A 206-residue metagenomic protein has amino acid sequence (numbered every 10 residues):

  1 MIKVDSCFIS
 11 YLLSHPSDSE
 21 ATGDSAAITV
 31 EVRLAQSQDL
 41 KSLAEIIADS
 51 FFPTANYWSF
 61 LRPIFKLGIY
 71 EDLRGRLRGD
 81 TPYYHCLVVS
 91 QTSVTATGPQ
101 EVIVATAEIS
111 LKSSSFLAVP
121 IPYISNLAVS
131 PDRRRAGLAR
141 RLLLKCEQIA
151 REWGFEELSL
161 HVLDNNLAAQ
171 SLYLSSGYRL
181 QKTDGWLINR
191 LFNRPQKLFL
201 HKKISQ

Functional and structural regions predicted by a protein language model:
I2-V30, L34-D132, L143-K145, I149 (+2 more regions): Acetyl-CoA-dependent GNAT
S6, S10-S14, E156-S159, L163-Q170 (+1 more regions): C-terminal "cap" of GNAT-fold acetyltransferases
L117, I124-N126, S130-L144, R151-W153 (+3 more regions): Conserved glycine-rich acetyl-CoA-binding loop
R134-A136, R140, E147, F192-K202: Accessory recognition modules or surfaces
